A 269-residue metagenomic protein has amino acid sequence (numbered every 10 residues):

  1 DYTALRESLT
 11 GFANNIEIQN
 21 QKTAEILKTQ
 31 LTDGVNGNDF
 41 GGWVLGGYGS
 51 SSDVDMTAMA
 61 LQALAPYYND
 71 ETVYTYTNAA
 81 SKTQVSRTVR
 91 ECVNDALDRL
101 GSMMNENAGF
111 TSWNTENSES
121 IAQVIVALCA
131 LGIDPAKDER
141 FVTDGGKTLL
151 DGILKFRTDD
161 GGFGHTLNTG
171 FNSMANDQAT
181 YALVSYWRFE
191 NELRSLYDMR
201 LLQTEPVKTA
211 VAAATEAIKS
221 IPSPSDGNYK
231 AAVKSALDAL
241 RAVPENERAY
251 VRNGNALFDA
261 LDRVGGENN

Functional and structural regions predicted by a protein language model:
D1-Q21, T29-N94, N105-V142, G162-N191: An alpha-helical repeat/solenoid feature that recognizes helix-turn-helix modules
K22, D39, V85, V89 (+10 more regions): Cysteine-rich, disulfide-stabilized extracellular repeat modules
I26-L27, A96, L100, I153: Buried hydrophobic core positions in alpha-solenoid tandem helical repeats
D138-L154: Extended hydrophobic/aromatic segments used for targeting, binding, or gating
L154-G164: Predominantly the C-terminal beta-signal and adjacent terminal strand-loop region of outer-membrane beta-barrel
R188-Q203: Low-complexity, Gly/Ser/Thr/Pro-rich intrinsically disordered linker/tail segments
T204-N269: Beta-rich interaction/scaffold domains
